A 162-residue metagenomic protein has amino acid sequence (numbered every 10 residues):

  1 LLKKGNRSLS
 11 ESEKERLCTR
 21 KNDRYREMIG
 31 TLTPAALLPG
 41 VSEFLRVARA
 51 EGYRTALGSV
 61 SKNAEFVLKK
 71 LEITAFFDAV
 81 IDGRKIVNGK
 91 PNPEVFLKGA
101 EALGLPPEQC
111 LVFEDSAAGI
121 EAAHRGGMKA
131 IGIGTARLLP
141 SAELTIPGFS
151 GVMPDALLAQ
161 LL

Functional and structural regions predicted by a protein language model:
L1-K4, A56, K70: N-terminal-biased segments
L1-M28, V47: A metal-dependent, Asp-based hydrolase signature
S8, T31, A35, L71-T74 (+1 more regions): Residues at alpha-helix boundaries and the short loops/turns that link adjacent helices
L9, I29-L32, G83-V87: Conserved short-loop catalytic and cofactor-binding motifs
E11-C18, L38, S42, L57 (+2 more regions): Short, structured helix-loop boundary elements
D23-T33, V95, R125-K129: Short amphipathic alpha-helical segments at helix boundaries and their inter-helical linkers
E27-L57: Short, acidic loop-to-helix structural element flanking the phosphoryl-transfer center in phosphate-processing enzymes
S42, R46-V47, S61-L162: Asp-based, Mg2+/Mn2+-dependent phosphohydrolase catalytic module
